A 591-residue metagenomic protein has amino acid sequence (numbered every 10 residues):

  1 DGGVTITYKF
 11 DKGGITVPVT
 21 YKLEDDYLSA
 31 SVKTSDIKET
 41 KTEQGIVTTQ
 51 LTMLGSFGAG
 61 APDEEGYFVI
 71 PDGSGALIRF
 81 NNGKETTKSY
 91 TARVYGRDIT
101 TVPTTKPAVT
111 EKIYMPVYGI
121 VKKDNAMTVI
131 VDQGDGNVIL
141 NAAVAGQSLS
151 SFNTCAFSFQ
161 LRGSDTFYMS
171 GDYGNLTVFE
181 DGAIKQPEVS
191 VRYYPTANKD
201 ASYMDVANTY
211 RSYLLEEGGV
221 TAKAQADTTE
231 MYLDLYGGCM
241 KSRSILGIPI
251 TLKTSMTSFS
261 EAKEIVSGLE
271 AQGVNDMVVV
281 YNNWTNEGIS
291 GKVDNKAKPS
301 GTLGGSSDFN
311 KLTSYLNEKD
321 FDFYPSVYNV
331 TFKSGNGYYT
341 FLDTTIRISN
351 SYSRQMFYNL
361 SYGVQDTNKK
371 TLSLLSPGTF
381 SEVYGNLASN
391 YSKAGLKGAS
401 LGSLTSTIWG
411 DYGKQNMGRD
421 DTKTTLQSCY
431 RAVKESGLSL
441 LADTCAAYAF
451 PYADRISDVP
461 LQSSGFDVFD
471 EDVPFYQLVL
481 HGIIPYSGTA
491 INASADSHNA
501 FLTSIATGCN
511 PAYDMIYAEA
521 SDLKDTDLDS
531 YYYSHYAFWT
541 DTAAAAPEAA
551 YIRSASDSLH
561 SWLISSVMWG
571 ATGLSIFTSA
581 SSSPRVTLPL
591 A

Functional and structural regions predicted by a protein language model:
D1-M256, K263-M277: Carbohydrate-recognition beta-sandwich/jelly-roll modules in extracellular/periplasmic carbohydrate-active proteins
Y8, T34, G55, Y281-N283 (+3 more regions): Glycine-rich, histidine-containing beta strand-loop boundary motifs that form or position
V32, L269, L316, G402 (+1 more regions): Conserved, mostly hydrophobic/aromatic
L54, G268, Q272, Y315-K319 (+3 more regions): Structured segments of extracytoplasmic/periplasmic soluble domains in secreted or envelope-associated proteins
I120-T154, A183, F332, N336-L396 (+1 more regions): Active-site-proximal substrate-binding groove within the catalytic cores of carbohydrate-active enzymes
T196, D200, L252-S255, T302 (+3 more regions): Hydrophobic alpha-helical scaffolding
T229-S314, E318-E382, S406-G410: Aromatic-lined carbohydrate-binding/catalytic grooves of carbohydrate-active enzymes
G273-M277, K319-F323, G395-K397, S436-L438 (+1 more regions): Short, well-ordered coil/turn segments that N-cap beta-strands
